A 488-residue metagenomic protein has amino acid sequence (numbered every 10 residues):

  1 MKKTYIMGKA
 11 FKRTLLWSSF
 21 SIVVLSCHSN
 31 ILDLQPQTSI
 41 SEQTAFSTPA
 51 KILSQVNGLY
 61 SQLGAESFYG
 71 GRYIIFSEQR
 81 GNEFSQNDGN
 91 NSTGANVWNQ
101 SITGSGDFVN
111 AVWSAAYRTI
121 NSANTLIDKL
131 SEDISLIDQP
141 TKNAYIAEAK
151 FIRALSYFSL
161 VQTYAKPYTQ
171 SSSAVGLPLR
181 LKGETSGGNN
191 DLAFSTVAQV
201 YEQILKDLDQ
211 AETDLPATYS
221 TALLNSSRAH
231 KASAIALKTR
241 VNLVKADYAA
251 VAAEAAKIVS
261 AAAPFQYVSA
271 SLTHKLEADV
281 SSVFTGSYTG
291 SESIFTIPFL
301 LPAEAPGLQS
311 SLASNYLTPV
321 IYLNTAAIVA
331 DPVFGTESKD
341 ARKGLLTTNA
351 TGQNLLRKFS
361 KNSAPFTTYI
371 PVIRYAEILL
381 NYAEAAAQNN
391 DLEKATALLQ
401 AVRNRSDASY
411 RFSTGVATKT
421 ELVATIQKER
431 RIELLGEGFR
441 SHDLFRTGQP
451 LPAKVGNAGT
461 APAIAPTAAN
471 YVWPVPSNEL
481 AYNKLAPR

Functional and structural regions predicted by a protein language model:
M1-Q37: Bacterial Sec-dependent N-terminal signal peptides
K2, C27-S77, E479-R488: Acidic, glycine-rich segments characteristic of secretory precursors and extracytoplasmic regions
P49, F84, D88, R228 (+10 more regions): Hydrophobic-face positions in mid-chain alpha helices that act as interaction patches
V56, I120-A123, Y201, L208 (+3 more regions): Inward-facing hydrophobic residues that define packing positions of alpha-helical scaffold repeats
S92-Y164, S195, L208, E212-A217 (+4 more regions): Conserved, well-structured interaction surfaces
